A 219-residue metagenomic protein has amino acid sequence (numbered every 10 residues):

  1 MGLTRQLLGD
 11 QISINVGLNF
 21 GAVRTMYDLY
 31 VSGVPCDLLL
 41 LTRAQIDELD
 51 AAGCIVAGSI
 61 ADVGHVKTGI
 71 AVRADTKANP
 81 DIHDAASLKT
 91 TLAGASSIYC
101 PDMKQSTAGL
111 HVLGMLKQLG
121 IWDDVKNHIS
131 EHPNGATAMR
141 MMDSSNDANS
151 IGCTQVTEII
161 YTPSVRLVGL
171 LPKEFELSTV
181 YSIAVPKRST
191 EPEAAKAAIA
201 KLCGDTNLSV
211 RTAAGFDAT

Functional and structural regions predicted by a protein language model:
M1-F20, R24, D28-S32, R43-V66 (+1 more regions): Exported/periplasmic ABC-transporter solute-binding proteins
V34-D37: Short acidic/histidine-rich motifs immediately flanking catalytic phosphotransfer sites in two-component signaling
